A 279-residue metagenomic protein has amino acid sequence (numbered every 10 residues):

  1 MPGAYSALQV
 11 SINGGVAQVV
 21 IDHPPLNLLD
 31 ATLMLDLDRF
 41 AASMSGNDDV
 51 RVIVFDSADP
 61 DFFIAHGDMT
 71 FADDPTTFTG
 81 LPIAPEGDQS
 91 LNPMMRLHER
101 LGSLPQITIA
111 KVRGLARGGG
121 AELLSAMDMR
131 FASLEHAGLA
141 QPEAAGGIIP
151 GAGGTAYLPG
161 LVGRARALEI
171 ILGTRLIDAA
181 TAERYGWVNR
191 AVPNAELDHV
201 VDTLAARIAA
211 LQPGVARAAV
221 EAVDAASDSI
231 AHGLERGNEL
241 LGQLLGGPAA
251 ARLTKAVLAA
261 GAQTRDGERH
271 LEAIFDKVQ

Functional and structural regions predicted by a protein language model:
M1-N13, P60, T174, D178-A179 (+2 more regions): C-terminal alpha-helix plus adjacent terminal tail
M1-P60: Conserved CoA-thioester-binding segment of acyl-CoA-metabolizing enzymes
F40-S43, P93-P105: Catalytic-core regions built around general acid/base machinery
S57-L97: Glycine- (often His-adjacent) and acidic-residue-rich active-site loop that binds/positions the CoA thioester
P60-I64, R117-G118, G138, A262-T264: Short, active-site-adjacent cap segments at secondary-structure transitions
D88, K111-V112: Structural motif
L97, K111, R117-I171, Y185 (+1 more regions): CoA-thioester-processing core
